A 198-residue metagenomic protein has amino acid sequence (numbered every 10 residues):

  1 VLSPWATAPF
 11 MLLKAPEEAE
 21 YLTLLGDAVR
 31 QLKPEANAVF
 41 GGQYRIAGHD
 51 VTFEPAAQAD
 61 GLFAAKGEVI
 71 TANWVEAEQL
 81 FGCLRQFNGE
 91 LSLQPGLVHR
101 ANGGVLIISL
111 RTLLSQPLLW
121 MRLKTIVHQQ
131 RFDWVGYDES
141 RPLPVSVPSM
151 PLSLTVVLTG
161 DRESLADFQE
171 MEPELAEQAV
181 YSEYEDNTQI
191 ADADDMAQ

Functional and structural regions predicted by a protein language model:
V1-E174, V180-I190, Q198: Conserved ASCE/P-loop NTPase catalytic core
